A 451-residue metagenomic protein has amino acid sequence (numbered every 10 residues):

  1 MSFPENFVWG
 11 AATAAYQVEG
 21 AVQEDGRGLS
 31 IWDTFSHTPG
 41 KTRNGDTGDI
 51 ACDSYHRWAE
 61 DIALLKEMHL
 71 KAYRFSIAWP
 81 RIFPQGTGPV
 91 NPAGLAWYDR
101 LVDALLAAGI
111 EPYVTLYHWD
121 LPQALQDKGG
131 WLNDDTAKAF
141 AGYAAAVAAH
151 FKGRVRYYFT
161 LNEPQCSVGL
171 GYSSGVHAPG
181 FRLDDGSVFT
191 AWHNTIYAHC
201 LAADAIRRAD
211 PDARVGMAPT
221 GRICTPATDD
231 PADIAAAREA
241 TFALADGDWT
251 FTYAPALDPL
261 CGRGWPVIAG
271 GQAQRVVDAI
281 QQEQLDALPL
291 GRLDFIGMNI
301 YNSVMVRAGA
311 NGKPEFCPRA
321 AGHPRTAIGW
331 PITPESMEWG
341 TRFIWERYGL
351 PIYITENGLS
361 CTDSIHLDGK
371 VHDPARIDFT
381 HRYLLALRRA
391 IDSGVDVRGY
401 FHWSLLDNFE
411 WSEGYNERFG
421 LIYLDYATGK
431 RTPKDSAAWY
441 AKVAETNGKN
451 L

Functional and structural regions predicted by a protein language model:
M1-T42, Q85-T87, L95-G369, P374-L451: Active-site region of glycoside hydrolase catalytic domains
N6-V8, Y55, A72: A common structural microfeature
L29-A63: Aromatic- and Gly/Pro-rich amphipathic surface segment
H56, A63-K66, A96-D99, D103: N-terminal, well-ordered alpha-helical segments
R57-A78, G291-I296: Catalytic domains of carbohydrate-active enzymes, especially glycoside hydrolases
I77-V90: Glycine-rich, proline-tolerant flexible connector loops at the mouths of alpha/beta enzymes
